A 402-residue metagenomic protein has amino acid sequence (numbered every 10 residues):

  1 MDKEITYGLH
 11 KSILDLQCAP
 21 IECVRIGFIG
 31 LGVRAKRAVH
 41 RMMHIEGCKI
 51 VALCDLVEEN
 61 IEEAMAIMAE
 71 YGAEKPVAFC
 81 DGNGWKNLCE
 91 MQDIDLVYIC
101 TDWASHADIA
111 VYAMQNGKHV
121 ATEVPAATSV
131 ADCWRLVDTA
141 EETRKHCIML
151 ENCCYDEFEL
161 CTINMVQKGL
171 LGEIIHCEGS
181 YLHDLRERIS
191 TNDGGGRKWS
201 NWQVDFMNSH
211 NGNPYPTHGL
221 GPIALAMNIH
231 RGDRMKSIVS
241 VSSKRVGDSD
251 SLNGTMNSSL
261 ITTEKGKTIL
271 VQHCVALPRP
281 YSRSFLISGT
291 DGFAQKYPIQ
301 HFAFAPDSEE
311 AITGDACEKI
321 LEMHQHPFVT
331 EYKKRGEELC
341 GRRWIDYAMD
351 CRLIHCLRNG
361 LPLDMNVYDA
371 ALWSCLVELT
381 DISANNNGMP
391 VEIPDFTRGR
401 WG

Functional and structural regions predicted by a protein language model:
D2-Y71: N-terminal Rossmann-like dinucleotide-binding module
K3-L14, K36-R37, G219, A224 (+4 more regions): C-terminal helical cap and adjacent loop that interface with cofactors, partners, or active-site loops
C23-R25, E173, T268: Residues that mark the start of a beta-strand
P76-I94: A structured beta-alpha segment of the ubiquitous adenosine-cofactor-binding alpha/beta core
L96, D102-W103, A107-Y155, G169: Beta-strand-loop-alpha-helix segment that lines the small-molecule cofactor/substrate pocket of alpha/beta enzymes
T143-I148, C153-S251: Predominantly a Rossmann-like dinucleotide-binding segment in NAD(P)-dependent oxidoreductases
V204-G314, L379: Glycine-rich, aromatic-lined ligand/substrate-binding cores of catalytic and carbohydrate-binding domains
